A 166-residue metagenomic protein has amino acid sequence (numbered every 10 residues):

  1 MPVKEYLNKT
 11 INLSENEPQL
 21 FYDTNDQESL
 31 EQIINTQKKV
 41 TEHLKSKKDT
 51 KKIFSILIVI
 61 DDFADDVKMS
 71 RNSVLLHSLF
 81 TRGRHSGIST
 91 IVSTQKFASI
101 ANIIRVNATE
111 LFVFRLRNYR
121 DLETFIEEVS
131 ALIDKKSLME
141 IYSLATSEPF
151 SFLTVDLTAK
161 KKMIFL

Functional and structural regions predicted by a protein language model:
M1-E140: Conserved P-loop NTPase motor cores
E15, T146-L166: Conserved P-loop NTPase motor module
I141-A145: Short proline/glycine-enriched turn/loop segments at secondary-structure junctions
